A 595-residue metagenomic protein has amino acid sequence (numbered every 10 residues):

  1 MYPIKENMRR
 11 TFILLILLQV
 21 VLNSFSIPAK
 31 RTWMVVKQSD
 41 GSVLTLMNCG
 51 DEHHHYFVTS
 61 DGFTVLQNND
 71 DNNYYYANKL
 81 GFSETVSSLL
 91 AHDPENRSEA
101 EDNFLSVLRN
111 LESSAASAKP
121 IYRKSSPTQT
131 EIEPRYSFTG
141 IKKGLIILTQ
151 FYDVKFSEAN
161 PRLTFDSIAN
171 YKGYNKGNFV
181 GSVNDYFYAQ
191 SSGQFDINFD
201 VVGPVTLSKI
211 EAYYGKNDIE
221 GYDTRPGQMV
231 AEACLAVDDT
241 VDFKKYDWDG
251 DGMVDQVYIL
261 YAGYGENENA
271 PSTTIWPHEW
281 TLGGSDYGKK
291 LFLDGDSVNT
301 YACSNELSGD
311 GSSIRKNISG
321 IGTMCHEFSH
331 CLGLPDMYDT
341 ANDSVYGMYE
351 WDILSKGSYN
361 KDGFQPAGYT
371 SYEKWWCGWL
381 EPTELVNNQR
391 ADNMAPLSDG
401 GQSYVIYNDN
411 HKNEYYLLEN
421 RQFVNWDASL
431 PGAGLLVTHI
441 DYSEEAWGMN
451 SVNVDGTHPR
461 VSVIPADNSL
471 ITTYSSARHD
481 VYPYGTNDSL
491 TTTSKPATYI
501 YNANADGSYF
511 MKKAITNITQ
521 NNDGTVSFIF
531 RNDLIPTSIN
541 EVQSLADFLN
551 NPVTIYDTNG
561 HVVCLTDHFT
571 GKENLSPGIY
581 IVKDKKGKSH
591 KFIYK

Functional and structural regions predicted by a protein language model:
F25-P134: N-terminal prosegments of processed precursors
E131-Y136, V180-D294: Active-site-proximal segments of metallohydrolase catalytic domains
S157-E158, S167, Y174-A189, G193-Q194 (+3 more regions): Non-catalytic C-terminal accessory/binding modules of secreted extracellular proteins
K209, Y213-Q228, E232, S312-I318 (+3 more regions): A domain-level signal for the mature, folded cores of soluble proteins
I259, G322-D336, L418: Active-site recognition of the HExxH zinc-binding catalytic motif
F528-V553: Residue-level detector of functionally pivotal "anchor" positions at catalytic/ligand-binding pockets or at interdomain
I555-V563, Y580: Short, glycine-anchored, charge-dense loop/turn motifs used at functional sites
P577-K595: C-terminal tail/sorting-segment detector
